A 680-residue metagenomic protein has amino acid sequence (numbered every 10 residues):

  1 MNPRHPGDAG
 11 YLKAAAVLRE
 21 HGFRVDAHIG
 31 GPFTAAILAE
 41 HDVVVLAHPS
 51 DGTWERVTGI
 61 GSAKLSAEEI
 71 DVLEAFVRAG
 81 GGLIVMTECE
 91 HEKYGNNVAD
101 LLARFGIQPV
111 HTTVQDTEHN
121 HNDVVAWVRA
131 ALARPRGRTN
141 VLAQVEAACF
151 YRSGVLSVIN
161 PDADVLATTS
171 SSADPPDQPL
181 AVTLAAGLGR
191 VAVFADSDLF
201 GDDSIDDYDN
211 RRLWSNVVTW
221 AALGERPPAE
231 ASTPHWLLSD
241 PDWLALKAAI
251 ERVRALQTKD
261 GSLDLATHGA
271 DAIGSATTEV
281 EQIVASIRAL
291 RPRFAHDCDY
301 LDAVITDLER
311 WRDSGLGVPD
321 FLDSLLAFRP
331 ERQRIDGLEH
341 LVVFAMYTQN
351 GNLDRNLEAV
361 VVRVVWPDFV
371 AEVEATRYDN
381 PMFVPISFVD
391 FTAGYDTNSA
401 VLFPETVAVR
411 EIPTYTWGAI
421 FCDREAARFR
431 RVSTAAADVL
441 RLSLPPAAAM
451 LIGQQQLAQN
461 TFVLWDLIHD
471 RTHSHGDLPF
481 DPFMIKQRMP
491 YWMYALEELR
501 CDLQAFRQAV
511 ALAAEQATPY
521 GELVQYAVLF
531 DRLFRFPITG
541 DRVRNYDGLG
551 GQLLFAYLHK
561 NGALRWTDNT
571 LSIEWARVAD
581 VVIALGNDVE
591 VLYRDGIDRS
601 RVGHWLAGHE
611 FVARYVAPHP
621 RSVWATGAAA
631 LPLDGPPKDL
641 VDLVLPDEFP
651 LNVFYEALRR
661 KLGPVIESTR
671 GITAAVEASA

Functional and structural regions predicted by a protein language model:
M1-S232: Short, surface-exposed patches at the edges or C-terminal ends of soluble domains, predominantly
C89-Y94, R471-F483, Q508: Catalytic Zn2+-binding segment of zinc metalloproteases
E230-E358, A630-A680: N-terminal low-structure segments adjacent to metalloprotease catalytic domains across cellular compartments
A289-A449: Contiguous, non-catalytic segments that form substrate-binding/exosite surfaces or channel walls
Q459, V510-R614, A625: Long, well-structured alpha-helical subdomains associated with metal-dependent extracellular/ecto-lumenal hydrolases
F462-L478, C501: Active-site recognition of the HExxH zinc-binding catalytic motif
D477-L499: Post-HEXXH active-site segment of zinc metalloproteases
Y494-A511: An active-site-proximal "capping" alpha-helix that borders the catalytic cofactor pocket
